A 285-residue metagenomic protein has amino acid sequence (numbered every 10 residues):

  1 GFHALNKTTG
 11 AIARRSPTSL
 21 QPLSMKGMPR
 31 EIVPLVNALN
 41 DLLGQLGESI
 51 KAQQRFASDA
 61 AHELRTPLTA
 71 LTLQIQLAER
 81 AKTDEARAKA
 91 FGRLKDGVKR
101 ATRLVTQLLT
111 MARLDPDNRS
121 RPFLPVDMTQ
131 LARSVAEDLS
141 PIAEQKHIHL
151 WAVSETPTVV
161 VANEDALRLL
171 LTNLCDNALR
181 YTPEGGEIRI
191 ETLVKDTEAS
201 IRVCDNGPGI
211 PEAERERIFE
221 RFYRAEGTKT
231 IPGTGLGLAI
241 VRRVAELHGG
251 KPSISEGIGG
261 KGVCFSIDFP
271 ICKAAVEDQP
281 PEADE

Functional and structural regions predicted by a protein language model:
G1-A60, L64, T69-D84, R113 (+4 more regions): Membrane-proximal HAMP signal-relay module
N6, P29, V33, P122-E137 (+1 more regions): A conserved beta-strand-to-alpha-helix junction within the catalytic ATP-binding
T18, P122-P125, E144, H149-T158: Conserved catalytic submotifs in the C-terminal HATPase_c
K51, D96-L104: Short alpha-helical segment of the dimerization/phosphotransfer core of two-component systems
P116-R121, V159-A162: Conserved micro-motifs of the catalytic ATP-binding
G185-T197: Short beta-strand/loop element within the Bergerat-fold HATPase_c
I210-F222: Short conserved segment of the HATPase_c
G249-E256: Glycine-rich ATP-binding loops of the HATPase_c
